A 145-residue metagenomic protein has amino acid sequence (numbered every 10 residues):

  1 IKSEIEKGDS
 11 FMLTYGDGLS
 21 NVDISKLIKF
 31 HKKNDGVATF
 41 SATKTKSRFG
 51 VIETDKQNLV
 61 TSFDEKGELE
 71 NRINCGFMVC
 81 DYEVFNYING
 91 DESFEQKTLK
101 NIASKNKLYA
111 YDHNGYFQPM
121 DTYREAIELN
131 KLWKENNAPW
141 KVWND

Functional and structural regions predicted by a protein language model:
I1-K2, S25-K29, E53-K56: Short, glycine/charged-enriched secondary-structure capping and boundary segments
I1-S10: Active-site nucleotide-sugar/metal-binding loop of Leloir-type enzymes
F11-M12, L19, S25-K32, T45-K46 (+1 more regions): Catalytic-core segments of class I nucleotidyltransferases/pyrophosphorylases that form NMP-activated intermediates
Y15-G16, F40: Small/polar loops that bind or transfer phosphate-bearing groups
N34-K44: A short, conserved acidic/glycine-rich loop-to-beta-strand motif that forms the donor nucleotide-sugar/metal
V51-T54, A110: A structural signal for short hydrophobic beta-strand segments in well-ordered beta-sheet cores
